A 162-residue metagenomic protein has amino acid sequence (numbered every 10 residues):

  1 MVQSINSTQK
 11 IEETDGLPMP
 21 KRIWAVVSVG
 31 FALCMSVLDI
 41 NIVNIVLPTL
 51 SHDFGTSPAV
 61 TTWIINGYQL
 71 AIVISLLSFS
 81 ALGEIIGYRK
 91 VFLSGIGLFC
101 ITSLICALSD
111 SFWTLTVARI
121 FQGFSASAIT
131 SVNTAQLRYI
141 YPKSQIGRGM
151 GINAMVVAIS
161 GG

Functional and structural regions predicted by a protein language model:
V2-G162: Transmembrane-helix bundle of Major Facilitator Superfamily
